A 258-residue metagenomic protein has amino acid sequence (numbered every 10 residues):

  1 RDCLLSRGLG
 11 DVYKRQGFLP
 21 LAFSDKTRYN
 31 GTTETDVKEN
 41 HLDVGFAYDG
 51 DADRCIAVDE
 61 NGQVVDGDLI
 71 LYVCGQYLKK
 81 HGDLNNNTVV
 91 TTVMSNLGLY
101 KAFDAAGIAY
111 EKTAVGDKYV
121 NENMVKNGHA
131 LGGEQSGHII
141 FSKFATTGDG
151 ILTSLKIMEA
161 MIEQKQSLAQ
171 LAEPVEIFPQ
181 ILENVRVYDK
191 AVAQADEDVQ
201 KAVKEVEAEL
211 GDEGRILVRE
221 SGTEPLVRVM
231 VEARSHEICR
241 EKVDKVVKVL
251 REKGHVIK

Functional and structural regions predicted by a protein language model:
R1, D11, D43, D49-R54 (+2 more regions): Acidic active-site catalytic centers that drive phospho-/nucleotidyl reactions and related ester hydrolyses
R1, L19-S24, C55-N61, L99-A105 (+2 more regions): Short acidic, glycine/serine/threonine-rich loops at helix termini
D2-Q16: Single conserved hydrophobic/aromatic residue that forms the stacking wall/gate of nucleotide- or nucleobase-binding
R7, D11, V64-L69, G107-V115: Short hydrophobic/aromatic-enriched beta-strand-loop microsegments
K14-P20, F46: Conserved A3 ("GATE") glycine/threonine-rich loop of ANL adenylate-forming enzymes
A22-T33: Binding-cleft/active-site segments that stabilize strongly anionic ligands or cofactors
T32-T92, L97-G107: Replace "Mg2+/Mn2+-dependent" with "divalent metal-dependent
V44, H81-K258: Phosphate-binding and adjacent anionic-ligand microenvironments
